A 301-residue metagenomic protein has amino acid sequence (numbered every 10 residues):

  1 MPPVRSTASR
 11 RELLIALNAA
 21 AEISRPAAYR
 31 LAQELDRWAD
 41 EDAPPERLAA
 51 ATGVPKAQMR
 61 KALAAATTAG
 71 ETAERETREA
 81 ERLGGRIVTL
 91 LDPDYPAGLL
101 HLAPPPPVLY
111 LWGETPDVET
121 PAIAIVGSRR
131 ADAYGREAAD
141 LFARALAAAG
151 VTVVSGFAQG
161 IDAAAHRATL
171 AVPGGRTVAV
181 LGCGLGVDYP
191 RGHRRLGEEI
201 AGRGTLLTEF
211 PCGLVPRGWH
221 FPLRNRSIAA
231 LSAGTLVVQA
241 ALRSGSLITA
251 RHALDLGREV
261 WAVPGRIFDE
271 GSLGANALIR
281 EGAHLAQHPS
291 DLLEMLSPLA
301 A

Functional and structural regions predicted by a protein language model:
M1-D94: Short, small/acidic-rich helices and loops at N termini and domain boundaries of DNA replication/processing enzymes
M1-R11, E22, R78, L83-A301: Glycine-biased, small-residue-rich flexible motifs in mid-sequence functional cores and linkers
